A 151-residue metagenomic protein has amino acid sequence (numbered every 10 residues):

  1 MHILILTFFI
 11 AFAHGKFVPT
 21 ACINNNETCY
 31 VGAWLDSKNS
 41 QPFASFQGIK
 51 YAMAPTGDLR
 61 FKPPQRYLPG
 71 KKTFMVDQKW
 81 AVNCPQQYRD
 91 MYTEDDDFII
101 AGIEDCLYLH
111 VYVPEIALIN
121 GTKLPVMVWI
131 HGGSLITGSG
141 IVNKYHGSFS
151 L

Functional and structural regions predicted by a protein language model:
M1-H14: Classical eukaryotic N-terminal signal peptides for Sec-dependent ER targeting/secretion, especially the positively
F12-L151: Non-catalytic accessory segments of hydrolases
